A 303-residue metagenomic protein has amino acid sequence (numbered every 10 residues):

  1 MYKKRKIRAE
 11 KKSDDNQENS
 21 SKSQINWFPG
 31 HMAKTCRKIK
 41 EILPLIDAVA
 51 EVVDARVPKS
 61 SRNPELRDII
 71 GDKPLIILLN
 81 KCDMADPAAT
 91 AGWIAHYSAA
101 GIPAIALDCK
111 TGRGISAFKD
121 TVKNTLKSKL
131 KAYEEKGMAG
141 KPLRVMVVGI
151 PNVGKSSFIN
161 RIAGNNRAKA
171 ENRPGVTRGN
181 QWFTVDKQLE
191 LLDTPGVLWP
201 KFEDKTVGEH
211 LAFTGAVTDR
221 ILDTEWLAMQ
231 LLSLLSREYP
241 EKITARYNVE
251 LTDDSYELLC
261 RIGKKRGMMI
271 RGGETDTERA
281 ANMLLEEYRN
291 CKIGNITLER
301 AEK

Functional and structural regions predicted by a protein language model:
M1-A48, R56-E65, I69-L75, C82 (+3 more regions): Helix-rich effector regions associated with P-loop NTPase G domains
E51, I77-L79, V147: Structural beta-sheet core signal
C82-V148, R167, M268, T275: Canonical P-loop GTPase G-domain recognition
C109, I159, L189-L192: Conserved active-site beta-strand-loop modules that form the wall/rim of enzyme catalytic pockets and either contain
R113-I115, I150, K155, V176 (+2 more regions): Gly/Ser/Thr-rich helix-start
K129-Y133, N160, N166-N172, E238-I243: Short, structured loop/turn "capping" segments at alpha-beta junctions
R144-G164, A168, T194: Glycine-rich phosphate-binding P-loop
